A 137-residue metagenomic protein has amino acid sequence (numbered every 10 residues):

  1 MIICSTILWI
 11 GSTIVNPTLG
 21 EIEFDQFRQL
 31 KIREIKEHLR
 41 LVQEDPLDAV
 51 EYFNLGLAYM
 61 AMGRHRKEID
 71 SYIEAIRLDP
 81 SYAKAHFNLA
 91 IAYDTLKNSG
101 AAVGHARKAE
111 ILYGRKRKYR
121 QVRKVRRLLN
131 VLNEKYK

Functional and structural regions predicted by a protein language model:
R40-E44, I73-R77, I111: Conserved structural position within tetratricopeptide repeats
D94-R117, N130: TPR/TPR-like (Sel1-like) alpha-helical repeat modules
